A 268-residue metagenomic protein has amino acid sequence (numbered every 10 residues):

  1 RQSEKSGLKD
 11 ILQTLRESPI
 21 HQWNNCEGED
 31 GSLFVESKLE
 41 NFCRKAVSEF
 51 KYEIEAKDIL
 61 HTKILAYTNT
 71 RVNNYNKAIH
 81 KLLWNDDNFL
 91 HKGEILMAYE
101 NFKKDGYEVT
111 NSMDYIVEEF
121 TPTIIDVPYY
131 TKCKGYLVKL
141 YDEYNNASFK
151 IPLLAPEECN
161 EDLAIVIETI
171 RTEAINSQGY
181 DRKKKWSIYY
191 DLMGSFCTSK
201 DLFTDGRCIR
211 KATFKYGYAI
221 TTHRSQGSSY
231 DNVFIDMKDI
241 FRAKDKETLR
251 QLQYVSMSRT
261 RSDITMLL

Functional and structural regions predicted by a protein language model:
R1-N176: Conserved helicase motor core of P-loop NTPases
T131-L268: C-terminal accessory regions
